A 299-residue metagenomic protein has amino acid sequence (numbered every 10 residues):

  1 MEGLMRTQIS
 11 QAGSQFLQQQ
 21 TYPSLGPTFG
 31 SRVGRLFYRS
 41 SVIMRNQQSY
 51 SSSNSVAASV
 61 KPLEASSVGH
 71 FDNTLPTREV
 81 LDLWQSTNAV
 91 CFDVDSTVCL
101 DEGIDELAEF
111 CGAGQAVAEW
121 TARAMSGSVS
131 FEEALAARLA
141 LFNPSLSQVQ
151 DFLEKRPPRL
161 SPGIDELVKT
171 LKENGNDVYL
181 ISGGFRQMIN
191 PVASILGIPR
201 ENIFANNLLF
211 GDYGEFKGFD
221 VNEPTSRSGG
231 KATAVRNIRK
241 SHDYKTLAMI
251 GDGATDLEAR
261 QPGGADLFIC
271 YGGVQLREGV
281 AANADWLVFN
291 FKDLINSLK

Functional and structural regions predicted by a protein language model:
E2-L17, S41-R45, V56-A57, K61-E64 (+2 more regions): C-terminal cap/substrate-recognition subdomain and adjoining C-terminal extension of metal-dependent phosphatase-like
Q15, Q20-G26, R32-G34, Y38-S52 (+1 more regions): Alpha-helical substrate-recognition element adjacent to the catalytic core
